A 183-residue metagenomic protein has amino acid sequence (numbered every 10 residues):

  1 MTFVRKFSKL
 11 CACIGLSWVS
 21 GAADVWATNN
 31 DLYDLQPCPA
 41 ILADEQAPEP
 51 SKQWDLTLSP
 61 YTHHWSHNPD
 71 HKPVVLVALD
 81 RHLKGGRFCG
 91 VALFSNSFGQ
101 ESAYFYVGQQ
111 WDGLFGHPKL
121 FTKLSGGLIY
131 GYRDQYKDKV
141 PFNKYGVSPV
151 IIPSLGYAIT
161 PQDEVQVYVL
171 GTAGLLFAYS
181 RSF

Functional and structural regions predicted by a protein language model:
M1-E49: Cleavable N-terminal export/targeting peptides
T28-R87, A92-F183: Outer-membrane beta-barrel transmembrane domain signature
